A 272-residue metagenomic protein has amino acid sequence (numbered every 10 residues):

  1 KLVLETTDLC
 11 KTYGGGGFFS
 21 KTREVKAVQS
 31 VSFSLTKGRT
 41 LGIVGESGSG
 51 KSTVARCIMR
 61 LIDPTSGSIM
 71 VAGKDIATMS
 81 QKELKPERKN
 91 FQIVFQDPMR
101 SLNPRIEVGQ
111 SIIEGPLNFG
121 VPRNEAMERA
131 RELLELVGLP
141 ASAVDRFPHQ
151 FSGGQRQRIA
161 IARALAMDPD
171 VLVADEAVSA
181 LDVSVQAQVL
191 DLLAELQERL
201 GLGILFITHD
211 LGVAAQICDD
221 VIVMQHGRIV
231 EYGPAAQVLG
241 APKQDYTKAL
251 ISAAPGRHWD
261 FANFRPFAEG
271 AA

Functional and structural regions predicted by a protein language model:
K1-A272: ABC transporter nucleotide-binding domains
